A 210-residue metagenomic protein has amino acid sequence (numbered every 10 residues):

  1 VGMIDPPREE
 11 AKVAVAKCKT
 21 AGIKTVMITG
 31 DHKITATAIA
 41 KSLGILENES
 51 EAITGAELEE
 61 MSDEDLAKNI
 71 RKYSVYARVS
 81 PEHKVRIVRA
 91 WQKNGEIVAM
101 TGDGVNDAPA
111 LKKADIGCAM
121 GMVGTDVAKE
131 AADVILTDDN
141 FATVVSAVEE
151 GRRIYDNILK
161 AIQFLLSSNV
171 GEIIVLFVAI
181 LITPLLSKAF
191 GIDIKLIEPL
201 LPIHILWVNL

Functional and structural regions predicted by a protein language model:
V1-G30, I34, M61-S62: Signature of the cytosolic headpiece of P-type E1-E2 ATPases
G2-D5, A56-E57, G104, I162: Short, well-ordered turn and helix-capping elements at secondary-structure junctions
I4, H32, L46, G104-N106 (+1 more regions): Gly/Ser/Thr-rich beta-alpha loop segments that engage phosphate groups in nucleotides
E9, T37, V144-V145: Short helix/loop capping segments that flank catalytic or ligand/cofactor-binding pockets
K12-A14, T20-G22, H32-L43, E82-I87 (+1 more regions): Acidic, divalent-metal-coordinating active-site segment for phosphoryl/phosphodiester hydrolysis, typified by short
M27, A99, D103: Hydrophobic "anchor" residues on beta-strands that sit immediately upstream of conserved functional sites
E47-A99, A114, A119-L210: Membrane-embedded transport module
